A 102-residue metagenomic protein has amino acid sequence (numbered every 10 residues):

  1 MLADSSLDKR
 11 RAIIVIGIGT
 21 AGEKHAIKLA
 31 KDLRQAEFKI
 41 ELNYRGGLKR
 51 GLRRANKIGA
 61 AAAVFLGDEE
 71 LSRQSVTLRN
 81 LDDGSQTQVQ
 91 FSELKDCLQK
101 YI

Functional and structural regions predicted by a protein language model:
M1-K49, R53-I102: TRNA-recognition modules of translation machinery and tRNA-sensing kinases, especially anticodon-binding
